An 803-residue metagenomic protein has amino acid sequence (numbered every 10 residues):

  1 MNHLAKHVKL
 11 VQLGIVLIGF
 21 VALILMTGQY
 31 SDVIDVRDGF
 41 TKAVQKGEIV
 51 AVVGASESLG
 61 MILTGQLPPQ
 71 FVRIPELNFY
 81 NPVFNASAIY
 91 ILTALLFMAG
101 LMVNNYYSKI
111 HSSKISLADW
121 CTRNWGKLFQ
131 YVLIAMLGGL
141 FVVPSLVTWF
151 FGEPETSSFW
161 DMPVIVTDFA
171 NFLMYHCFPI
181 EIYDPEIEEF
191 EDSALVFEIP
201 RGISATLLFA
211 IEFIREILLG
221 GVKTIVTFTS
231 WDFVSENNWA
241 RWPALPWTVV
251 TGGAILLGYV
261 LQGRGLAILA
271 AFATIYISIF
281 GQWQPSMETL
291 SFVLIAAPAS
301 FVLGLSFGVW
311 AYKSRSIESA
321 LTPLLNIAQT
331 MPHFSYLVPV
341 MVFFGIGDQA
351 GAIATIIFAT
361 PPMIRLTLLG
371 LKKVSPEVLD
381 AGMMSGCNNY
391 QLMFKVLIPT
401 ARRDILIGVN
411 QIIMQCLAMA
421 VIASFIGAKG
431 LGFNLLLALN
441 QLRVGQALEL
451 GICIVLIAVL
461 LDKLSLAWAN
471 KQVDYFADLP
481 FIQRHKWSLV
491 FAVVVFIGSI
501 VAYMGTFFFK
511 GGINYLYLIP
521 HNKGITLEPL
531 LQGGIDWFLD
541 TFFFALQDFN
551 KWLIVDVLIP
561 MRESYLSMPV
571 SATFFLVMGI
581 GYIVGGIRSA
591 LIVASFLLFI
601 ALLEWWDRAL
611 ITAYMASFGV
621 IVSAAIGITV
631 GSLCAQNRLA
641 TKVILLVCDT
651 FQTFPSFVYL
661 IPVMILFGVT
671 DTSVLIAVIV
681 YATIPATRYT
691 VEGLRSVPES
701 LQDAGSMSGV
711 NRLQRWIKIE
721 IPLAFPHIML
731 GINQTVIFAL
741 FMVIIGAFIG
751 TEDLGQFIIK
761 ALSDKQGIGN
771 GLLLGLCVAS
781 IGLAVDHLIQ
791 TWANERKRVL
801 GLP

Functional and structural regions predicted by a protein language model:
M1-G265, D474-R588, P803: Membrane-topology segments of multi-pass transport proteins
G100-S112, K372, R403, I407 (+3 more regions): C-terminal transmembrane helix and the adjacent membrane-cytosol boundary/short C-terminal tail of inner/organellar
L101-K109, A254-V260, A273-M287, I295-L325 (+3 more regions): Transmembrane-helix boundary motif in ABC transporter permease subunits
I277, F292-I295, A299-L305, Y312 (+4 more regions): Generic hydrophobic transmembrane alpha-helix motif, especially the helices
A297, I353, I357-F358, N389-I422 (+7 more regions): Transmembrane alpha-helices
L303-W310, S314, E318-L324, S335 (+12 more regions): Membrane-embedded alpha-helices of multi-pass transport/permease systems
V342, L371, Q415-I457, V473 (+3 more regions): Glycine-rich helix-loop "coupling/hinge" segments at transmembrane-helix boundaries in multipass transporters
M363-V409, A686-Q734, I758: Short cytoplasmic-facing helical segments at TM-TM junctions of multi-pass membrane proteins
